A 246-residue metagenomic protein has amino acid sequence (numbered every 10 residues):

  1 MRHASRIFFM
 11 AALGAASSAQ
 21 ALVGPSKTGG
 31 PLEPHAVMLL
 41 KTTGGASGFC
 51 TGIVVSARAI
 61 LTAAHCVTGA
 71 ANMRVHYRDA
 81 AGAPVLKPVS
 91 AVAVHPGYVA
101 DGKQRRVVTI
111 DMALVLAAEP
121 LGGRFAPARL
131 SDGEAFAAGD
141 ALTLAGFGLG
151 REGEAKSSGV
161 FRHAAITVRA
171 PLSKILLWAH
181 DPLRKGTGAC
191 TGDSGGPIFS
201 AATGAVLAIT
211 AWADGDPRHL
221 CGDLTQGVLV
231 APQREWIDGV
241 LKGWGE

Functional and structural regions predicted by a protein language model:
R2-M10: Sec-dependent signal peptide recognition, specifically the positively charged N-region followed immediately by
A16-S18: N-terminal signal peptide c-region/cleavage motif recognized by signal peptidases
L22, K27-V37, G48-F49, I53-T68 (+4 more regions): C-terminal subregion of chymotrypsin/trypsin-like serine protease catalytic domains
L22-L32, T43-G44, M73-G123, S131-E134: Conserved catalytic-core segment of clan PA serine endopeptidases
G30-R58, R106, R129-D132, R151 (+1 more regions): N-terminal targeting signals for Sec/Tat export/insertion, comprising classic cleavable signal peptides
V37-L40, A71-P84, D140-G146: Short conserved beta-strand and strand-loop elements enriched in small hydrophobics with frequent Asp/Gly
G44-G45, I60, C66-T68, V99 (+4 more regions): Solvent-exposed loop/turn segments at secondary-structure junctions within structured extracellular/periplasmic domains
V108-G186, D223-L224, V230-D238: Chymotrypsin/trypsin-fold serine protease catalytic domain
